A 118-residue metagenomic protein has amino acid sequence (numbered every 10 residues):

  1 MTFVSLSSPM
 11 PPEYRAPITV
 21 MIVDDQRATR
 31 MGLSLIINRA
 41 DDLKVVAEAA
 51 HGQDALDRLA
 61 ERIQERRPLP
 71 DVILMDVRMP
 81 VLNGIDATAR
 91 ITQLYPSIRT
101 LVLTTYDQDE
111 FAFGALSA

Functional and structural regions predicted by a protein language model:
M1-T19: Non-catalytic signal-transmission and effector/linker regions of two-component phosphorelay proteins
A16-T29, L33-I37, I73: Conserved acidic segment of CheY-like receiver
D24, D76, T104: Active-site residues of response regulator receiver
D42-A50, R58, A115: Short hydrophobic/Thr-rich beta-strand motif most characteristic of the beta2 strand and flanking loop of CheY-like
A50-V72: Acidic, metal-coordinating helix/loop segments flanking the phosphotransfer/catalytic sites of two-component signaling
H51-D54, L82-D86: Acidic catalytic/metal-coordinating carboxylates
D57, I85-S97: Short amphipathic alpha-helix used as the core "switch/output" element in two-component signaling
M79: Receiver (REC) domain active-site loop signature in two-component systems and cognate sites in sensor histidine kinases
